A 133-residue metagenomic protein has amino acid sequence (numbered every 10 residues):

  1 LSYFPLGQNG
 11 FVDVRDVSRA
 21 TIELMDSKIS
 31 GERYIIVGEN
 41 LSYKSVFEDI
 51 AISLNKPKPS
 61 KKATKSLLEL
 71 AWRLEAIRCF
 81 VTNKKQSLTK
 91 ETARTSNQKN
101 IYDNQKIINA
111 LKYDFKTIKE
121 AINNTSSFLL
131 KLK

Functional and structural regions predicted by a protein language model:
L1-V12, A20: A conserved pocket-lining segment of Rossmann-fold NAD(P)-dependent short-chain dehydrogenase/reductase
P5-N9, Y34, T95, N109: Conserved short-loop catalytic and cofactor-binding motifs
L6-Q8, K85-K90: Short coil/turn segments at secondary-structure boundaries
F11, N40, I101: Short aromatic/basic micro-patch
V12-R15, K116: Residue-level signal for the nucleotide or nucleotide-sugar donor/cofactor binding architecture
A20-Q86, N109, I118, I122-K133: Mid/C-terminal beta-alpha module of Rossmann-like enzyme folds, strongest in SDR-family dehydrogenases/epimerases
Y43, L88-D103: Active-site loop of classical SDR/Rossmann-like NAD(P)-dependent oxidoreductases, centered on the catalytic Tyr-X3-Lys
K112-Y113: A short, basic/aromatic helix-end/turn motif that makes direct DNA contacts
